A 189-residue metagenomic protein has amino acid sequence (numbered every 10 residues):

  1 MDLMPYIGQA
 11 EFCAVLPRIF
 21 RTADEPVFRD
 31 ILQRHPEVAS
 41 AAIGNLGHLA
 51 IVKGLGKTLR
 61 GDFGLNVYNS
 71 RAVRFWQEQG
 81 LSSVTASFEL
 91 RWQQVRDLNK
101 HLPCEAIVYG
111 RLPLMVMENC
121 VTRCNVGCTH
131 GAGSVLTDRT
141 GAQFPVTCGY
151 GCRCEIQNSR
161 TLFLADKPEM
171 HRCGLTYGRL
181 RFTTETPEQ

Functional and structural regions predicted by a protein language model:
M1-Q189: Active-site pocket-lining/capping segments in soluble small-molecule metabolic enzymes
